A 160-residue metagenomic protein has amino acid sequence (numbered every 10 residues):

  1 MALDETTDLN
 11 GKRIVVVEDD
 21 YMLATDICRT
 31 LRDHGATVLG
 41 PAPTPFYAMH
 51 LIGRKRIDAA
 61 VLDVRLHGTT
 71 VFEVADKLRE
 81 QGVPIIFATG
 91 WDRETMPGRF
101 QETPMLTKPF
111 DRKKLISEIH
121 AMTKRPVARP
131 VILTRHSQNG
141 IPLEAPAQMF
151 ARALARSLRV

Functional and structural regions predicted by a protein language model:
M1-R13, K113-V160: Non-catalytic signal-transmission and effector/linker regions of two-component phosphorelay proteins
T7, Y21-G40: Two-component/phosphorelay signaling modules centered on CheY-like receiver
E18: Conserved acidic carboxylate
P41-A59: Acidic, metal-coordinating helix/loop segments flanking the phosphotransfer/catalytic sites of two-component signaling
T44, T70-E73: Acidic catalytic/metal-coordinating carboxylates
D63: Active-site residues of response regulator receiver
H67: The feature encodes the CheY-like receiver
I86-A88: Hydrophobic/aromatic residues positioned on beta-strands within the core alpha/beta folds
